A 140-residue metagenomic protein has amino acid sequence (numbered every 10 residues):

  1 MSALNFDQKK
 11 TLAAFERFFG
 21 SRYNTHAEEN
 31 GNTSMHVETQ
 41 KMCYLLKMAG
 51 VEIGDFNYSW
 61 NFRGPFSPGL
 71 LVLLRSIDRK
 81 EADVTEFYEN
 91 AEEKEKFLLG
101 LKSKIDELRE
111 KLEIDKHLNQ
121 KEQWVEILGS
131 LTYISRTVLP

Functional and structural regions predicted by a protein language model:
M1-P140: Domain-edge interaction signal
